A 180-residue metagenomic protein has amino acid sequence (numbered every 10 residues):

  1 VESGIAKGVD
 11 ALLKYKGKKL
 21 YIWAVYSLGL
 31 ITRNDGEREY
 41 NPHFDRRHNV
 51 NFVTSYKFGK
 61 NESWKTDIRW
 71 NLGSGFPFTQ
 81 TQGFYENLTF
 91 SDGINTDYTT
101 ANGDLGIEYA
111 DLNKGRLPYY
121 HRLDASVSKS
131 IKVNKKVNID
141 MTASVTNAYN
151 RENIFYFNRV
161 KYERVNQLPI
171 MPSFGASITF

Functional and structural regions predicted by a protein language model:
V1, K114-G115: Short, surface-exposed alpha-helical recognition segments that flank or form part of ligand/macromolecule-binding
V1-P77: Gram-negative outer-membrane beta-barrel transporters
G8, N34-N41, A110-K114, R159-R164: Extracellular loop and loop/strand-boundary signature of outer-membrane beta-barrel proteins
Y15, Y21, Y26, Y40 (+9 more regions): Sequence-level detector for tyrosine residue identity
N71-D104, R116-D124, S128-F180: C-terminal beta-signal and adjacent terminal beta-strands/loops of Gram-negative outer-membrane beta-barrel proteins
D104-A110: Short glycine/proline-rich turn/loop motifs
